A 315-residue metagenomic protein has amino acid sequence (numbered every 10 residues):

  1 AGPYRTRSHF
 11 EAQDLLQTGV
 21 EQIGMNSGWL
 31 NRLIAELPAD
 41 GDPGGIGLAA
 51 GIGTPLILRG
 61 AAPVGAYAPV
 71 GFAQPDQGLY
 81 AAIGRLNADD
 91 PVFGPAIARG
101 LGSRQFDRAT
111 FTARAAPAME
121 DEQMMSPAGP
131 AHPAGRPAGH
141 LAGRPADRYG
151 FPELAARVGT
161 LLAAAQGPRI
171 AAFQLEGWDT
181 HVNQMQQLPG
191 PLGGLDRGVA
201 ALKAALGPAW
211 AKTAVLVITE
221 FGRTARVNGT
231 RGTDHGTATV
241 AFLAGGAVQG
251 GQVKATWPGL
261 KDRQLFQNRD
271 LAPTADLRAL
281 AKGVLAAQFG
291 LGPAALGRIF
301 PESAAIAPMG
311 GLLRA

Functional and structural regions predicted by a protein language model:
A1-A205, R226, L243-A244, Q252-A315: Feature for exported/extracytoplasmic and membrane-associated proteins, marking the mature portion
I46, R169-A171, A211-V217, T237-V240: Structural beta-strand/beta-sheet cores of well-ordered domains, especially the beta-sheet scaffolds that support
V199, K203-T230: Metal-dependent active-site segment of extracytoplasmic phospho-/sulfohydrolases and closely related
F221-Q252: Histidine-centered active-site microenvironments of extracellular/periplasmic hydrolases and transferases
